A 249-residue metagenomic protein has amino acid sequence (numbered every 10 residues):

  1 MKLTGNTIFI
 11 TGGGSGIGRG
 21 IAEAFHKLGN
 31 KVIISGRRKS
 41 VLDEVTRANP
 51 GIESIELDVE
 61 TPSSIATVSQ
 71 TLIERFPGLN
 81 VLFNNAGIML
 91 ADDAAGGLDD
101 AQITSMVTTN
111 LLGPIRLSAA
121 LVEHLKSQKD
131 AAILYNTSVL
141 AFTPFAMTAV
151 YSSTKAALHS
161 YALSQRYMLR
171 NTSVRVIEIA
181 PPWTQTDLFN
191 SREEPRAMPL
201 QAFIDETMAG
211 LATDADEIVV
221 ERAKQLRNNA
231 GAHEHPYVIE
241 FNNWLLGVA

Functional and structural regions predicted by a protein language model:
T7, G12-G16: Conserved glycine-rich cofactor-binding loop
L28-E44: Conserved glycine-rich Rossmann-like NAD(P)H-binding loop of the short-chain dehydrogenase/reductase
L57-V68, D100: The beta1-alpha1 cofactor-binding region of Rossmann-like NAD(H)/NADP(H)-dependent oxidoreductases
A66, M89-T104, M147-V150: Conserved mid-core segment of classical short-chain dehydrogenase/reductases
S118, T154: Active-site helix of classical SDR
S138: Residue(s) in the substrate-gating loop at a strand-loop-helix junction that position the organic substrate next
E178-I179, N190-A232: C-terminal helical subdomain
